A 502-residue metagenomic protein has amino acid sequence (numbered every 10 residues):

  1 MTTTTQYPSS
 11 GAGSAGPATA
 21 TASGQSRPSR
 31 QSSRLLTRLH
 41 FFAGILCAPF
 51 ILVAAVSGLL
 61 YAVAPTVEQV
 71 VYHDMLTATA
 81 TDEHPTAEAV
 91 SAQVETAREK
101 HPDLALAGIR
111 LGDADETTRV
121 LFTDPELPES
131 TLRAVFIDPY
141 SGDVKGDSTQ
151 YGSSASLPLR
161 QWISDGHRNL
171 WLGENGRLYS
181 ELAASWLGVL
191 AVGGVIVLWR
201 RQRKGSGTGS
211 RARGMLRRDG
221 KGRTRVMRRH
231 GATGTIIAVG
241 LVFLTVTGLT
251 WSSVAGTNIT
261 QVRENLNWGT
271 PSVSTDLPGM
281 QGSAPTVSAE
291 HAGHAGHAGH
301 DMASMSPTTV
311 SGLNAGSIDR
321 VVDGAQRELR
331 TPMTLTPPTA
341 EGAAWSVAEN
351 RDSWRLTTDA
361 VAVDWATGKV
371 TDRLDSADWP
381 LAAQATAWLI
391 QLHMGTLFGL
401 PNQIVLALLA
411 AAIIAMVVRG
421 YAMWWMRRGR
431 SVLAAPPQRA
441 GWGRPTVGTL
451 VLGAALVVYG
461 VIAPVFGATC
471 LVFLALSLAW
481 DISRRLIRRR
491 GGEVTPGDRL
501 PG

Functional and structural regions predicted by a protein language model:
T2-G502: Conserved histidines in hydrophobic membrane contexts and catalytic metal-binding motifs
